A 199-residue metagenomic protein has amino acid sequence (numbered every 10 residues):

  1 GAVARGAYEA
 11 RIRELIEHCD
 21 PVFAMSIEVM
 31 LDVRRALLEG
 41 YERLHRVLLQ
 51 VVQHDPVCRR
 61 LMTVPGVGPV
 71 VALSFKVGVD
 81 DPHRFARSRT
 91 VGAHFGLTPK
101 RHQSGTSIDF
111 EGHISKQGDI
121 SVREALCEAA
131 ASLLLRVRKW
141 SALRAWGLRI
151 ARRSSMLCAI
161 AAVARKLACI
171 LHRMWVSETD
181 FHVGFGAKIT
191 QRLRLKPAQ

Functional and structural regions predicted by a protein language model:
G1-R60, S121, A164, F185-L193: Glycine-rich, often acidic, oxyanion-interacting loops/wings at catalytic, nucleic-acid, or phospho-protein interfaces
P21, R43, Q50, L135 (+3 more regions): Intrinsically disordered or highly flexible coil/loop and linker segments, enriched in small and charged/polar residues
V29, V33, G118, S155-A159: Conserved acidic
L37, L126, L167: A residue-level signal for conserved active-site and pocket-lining positions in enzyme catalytic cores
V51-P56, H94-R101, E111-Q117, C169-L171 (+1 more regions): Short alpha-helical linear motifs
R60-T63, P69-M156: Phosphate-backbone recognition surface of nucleic-acid-processing proteins
T106-F110, R144-Q199: Low-complexity, acidic/Ser/Thr- and charged residue-rich accessory regions of DNA metabolism proteins
